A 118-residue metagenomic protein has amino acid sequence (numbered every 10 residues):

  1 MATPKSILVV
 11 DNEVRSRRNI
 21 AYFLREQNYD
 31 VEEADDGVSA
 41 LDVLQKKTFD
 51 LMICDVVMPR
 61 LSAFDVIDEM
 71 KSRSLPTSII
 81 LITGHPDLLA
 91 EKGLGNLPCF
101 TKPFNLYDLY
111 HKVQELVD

Functional and structural regions predicted by a protein language model:
M1-S6, D68, Y107-D118: Non-catalytic signal-transmission and effector/linker regions of two-component phosphorelay proteins
R18-E26: Charged docking surfaces used in two-component/phosphorelay signaling
N28-D35, V43: Short hydrophobic/Thr-rich beta-strand motif most characteristic of the beta2 strand and flanking loop of CheY-like
D36-S39, S62-D65: Acidic catalytic/metal-coordinating carboxylates
D55: Active-site residues of response regulator receiver
M58: Receiver (REC) domain active-site loop signature in two-component systems and cognate sites in sensor histidine kinases
D65, H85-K102, Y107, H111: Alpha4 helix (beta4-alpha4-beta5 surface) of REC/receiver domains from two-component response regulators
I80-T83: Hydrophobic/aromatic residues positioned on beta-strands within the core alpha/beta folds
